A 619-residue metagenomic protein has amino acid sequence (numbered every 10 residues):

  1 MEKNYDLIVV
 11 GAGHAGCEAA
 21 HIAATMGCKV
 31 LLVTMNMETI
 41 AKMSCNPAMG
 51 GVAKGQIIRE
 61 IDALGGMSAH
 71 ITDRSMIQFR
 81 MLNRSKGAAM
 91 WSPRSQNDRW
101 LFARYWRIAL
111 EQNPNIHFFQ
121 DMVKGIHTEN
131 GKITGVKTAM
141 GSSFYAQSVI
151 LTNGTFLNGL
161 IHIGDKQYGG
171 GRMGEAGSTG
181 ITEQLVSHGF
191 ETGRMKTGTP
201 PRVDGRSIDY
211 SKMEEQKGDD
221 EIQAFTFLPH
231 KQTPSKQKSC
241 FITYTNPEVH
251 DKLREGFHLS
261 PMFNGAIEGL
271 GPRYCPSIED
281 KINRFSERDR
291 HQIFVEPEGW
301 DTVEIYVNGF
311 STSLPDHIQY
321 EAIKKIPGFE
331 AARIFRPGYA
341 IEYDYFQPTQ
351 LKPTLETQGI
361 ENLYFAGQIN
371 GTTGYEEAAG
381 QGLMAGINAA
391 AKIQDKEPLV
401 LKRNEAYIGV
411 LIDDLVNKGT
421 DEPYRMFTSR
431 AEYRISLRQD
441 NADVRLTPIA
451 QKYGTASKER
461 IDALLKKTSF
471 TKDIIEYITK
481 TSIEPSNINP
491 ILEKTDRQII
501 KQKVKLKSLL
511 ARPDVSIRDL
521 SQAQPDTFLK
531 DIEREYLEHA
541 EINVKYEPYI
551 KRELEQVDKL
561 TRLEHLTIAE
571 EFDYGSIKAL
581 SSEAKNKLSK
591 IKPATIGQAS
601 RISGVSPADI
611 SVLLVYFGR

Functional and structural regions predicted by a protein language model:
E2-A15: Beta1/beta-strand and adjacent pyrophosphate-binding region of the FAD-binding site in flavoprotein oxidoreductases
K3-Y5, A139-S148: Core beta-strand elements of the Rossmann-like FAD/NAD(P) dinucleotide-binding domain in flavoenzyme oxidoreductases
V10, S143-G154: Short hydrophobic core segments
H21-G125, M140, T152-G169, A176 (+4 more regions): Conserved N-terminal/central alpha/beta ligand/cofactor-binding core
N36, K54, T182-Y320, N417-P490 (+2 more regions): An anion/pyrophosphate-binding glycine-rich loop and adjacent beta-alpha core in soluble alpha-beta enzymes
H127-S143: Conserved beta-strand-loop-beta-strand element in the redox core of flavoprotein oxidoreductases
Y306-T372, V400-D413, E533-K587, K592: A glycine-rich dinucleotide-binding beta-alpha-beta segment and adjacent secondary-structure elements that constitute
R430, S436, A442, T447-S611 (+1 more regions): Extended, charge-enriched "interface" segments that sit outside catalytic cores
